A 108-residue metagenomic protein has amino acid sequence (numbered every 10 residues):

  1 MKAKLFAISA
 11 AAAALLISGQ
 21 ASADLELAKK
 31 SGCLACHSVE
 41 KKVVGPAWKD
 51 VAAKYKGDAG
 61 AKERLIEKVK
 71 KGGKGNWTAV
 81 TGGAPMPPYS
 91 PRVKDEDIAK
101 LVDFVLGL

Functional and structural regions predicted by a protein language model:
M1-S9: Bacterial N-terminal signal peptides that target proteins for export
I8-L16: Bacterial N-terminal signal peptides
S18-Q20: N-terminal signal peptide c-region/cleavage motif recognized by signal peptidases
A28-K30, A79: Short sequence/structural segments immediately N-terminal
G32-V39, L101: The canonical Cys-X-X-Cys-His
V44-Y55, K68-D97: Axial heme c-ligation environment in periplasmic c-type cytochrome domains
G60, S90-V105: Periplasmic c-type cytochrome electron-transfer domains
